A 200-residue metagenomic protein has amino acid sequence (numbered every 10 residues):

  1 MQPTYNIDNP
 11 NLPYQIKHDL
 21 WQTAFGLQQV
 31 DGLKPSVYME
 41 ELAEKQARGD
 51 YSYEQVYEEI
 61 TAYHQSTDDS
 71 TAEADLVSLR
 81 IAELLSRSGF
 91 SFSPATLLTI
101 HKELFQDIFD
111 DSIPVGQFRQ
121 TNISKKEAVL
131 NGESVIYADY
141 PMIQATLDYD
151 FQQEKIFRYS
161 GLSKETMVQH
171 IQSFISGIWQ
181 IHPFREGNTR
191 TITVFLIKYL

Functional and structural regions predicted by a protein language model:
M1-L200: FIC/Doc superfamily catalytic core
